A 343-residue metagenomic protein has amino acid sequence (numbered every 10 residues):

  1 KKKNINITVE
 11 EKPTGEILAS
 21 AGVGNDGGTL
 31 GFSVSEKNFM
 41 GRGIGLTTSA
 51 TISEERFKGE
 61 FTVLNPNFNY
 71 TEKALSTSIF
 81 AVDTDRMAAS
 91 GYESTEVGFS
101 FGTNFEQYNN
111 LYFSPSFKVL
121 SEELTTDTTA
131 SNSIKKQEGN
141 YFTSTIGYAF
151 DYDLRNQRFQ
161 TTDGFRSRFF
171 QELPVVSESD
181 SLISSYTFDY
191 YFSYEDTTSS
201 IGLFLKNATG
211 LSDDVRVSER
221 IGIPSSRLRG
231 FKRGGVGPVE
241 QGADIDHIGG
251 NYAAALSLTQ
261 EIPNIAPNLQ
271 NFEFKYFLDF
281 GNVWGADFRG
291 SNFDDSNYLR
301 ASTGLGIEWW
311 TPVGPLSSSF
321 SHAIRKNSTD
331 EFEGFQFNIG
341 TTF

Functional and structural regions predicted by a protein language model:
K1-K12, G22-T29, N110-Y112, T143 (+2 more regions): Extended non-catalytic domains of envelope/secretory-pathway proteins
K1-V23, S33, T47-N65, S184-T187 (+1 more regions): Periplasmic polypeptide-binding modules associated with outer-membrane biogenesis and secretion
G15-G24, T129-F272, Y276-F280, W284-D287 (+3 more regions): C-terminal outer-membrane beta-barrel translocator/porin domains of Gram-negative envelope proteins and their
G15-I17, G27, N38-L46, F68-L75 (+5 more regions): Repeated loop/turn-to-beta-strand initiation elements of outer-membrane beta-barrel proteins
A21-L30, T48-G59, D85-S94, N140 (+3 more regions): Solvent-exposed loop/turn segments connecting transmembrane beta-strands in outer-membrane beta-barrel proteins
L30-F39, F57-Y70, L75-T77, E96-Q107 (+5 more regions): Feature captures outer-membrane beta-barrel proteins of Gram-negative bacteria and organelles
T95-F99, N109-S121, F165-L173: Face-selective signature of the C-terminal outer-membrane beta-barrel domain
D287-F343: C-terminal beta-signal and terminal closure region of outer-membrane beta-barrel proteins
